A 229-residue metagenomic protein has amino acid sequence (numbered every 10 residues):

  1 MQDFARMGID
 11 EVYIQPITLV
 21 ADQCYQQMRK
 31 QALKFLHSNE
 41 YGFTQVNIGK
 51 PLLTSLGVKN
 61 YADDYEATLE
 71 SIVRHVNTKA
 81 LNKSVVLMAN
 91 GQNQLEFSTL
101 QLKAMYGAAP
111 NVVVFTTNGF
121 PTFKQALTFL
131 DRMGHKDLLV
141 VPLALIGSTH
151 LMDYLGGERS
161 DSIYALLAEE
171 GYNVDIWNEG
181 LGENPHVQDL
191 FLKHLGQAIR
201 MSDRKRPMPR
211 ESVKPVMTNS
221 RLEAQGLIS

Functional and structural regions predicted by a protein language model:
M1-L139, A144-S229: Extended amphipathic ligand-handling, pore-lining, and cofactor/metal-binding catalytic surfaces
